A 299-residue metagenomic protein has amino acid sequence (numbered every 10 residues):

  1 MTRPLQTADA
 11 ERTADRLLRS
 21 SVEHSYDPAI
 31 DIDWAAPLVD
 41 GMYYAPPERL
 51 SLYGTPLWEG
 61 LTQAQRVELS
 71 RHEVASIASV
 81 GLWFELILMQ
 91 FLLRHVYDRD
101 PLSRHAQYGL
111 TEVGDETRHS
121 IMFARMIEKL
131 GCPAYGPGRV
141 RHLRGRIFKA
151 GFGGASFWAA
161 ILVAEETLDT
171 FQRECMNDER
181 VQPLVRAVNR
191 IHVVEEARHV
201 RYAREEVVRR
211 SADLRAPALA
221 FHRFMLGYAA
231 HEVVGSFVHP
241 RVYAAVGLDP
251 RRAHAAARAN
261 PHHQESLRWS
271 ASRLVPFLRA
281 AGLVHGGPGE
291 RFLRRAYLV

Functional and structural regions predicted by a protein language model:
M1-A106, E128-G136, V140-R141, G154-A155 (+1 more regions): Terminal targeting/low-complexity segments that flank the catalytic cores of oxidoreductases
G81-E85, M89, E112-I127, W158-Q172 (+1 more regions): Alpha-helical transition-metal enzyme core signature, strongest for iron centers
L93-V96, R173-N177, R190, R204 (+1 more regions): Amphipathic alpha-helical segments within well-ordered protein domains
R99-S103, T117, E179-P183, A197: Residues at alpha-helix boundaries and short interhelical turns
R125-V194, F221-H231: Active-site-proximal alpha-helical scaffolds that flank and shape metal-associated catalytic sites
V200-S211, H222-M225: Helix-loop elements that line ligand-binding/catalytic pockets
